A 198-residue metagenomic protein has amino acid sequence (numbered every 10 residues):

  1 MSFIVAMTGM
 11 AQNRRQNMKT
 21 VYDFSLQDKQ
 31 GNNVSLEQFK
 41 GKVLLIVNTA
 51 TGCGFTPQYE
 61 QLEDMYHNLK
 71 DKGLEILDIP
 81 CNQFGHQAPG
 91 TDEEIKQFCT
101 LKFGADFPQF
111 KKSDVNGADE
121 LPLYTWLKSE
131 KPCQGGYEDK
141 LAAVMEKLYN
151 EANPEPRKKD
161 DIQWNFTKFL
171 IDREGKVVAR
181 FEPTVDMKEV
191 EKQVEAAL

Functional and structural regions predicted by a protein language model:
M1-Q16: Bacterial Sec-dependent N-terminal signal peptides
Q12-E37, F55: N-terminal "domain-start" segment that seeds a small globular fold
V21-Y22, L44, N165-T167: Short loop/turn microsegments at loop-to-beta-strand junctions
K42-V43, T51-G52, T56-P80, C99-F103: Conserved helix-turn-beta segment immediately C-terminal to the redox Cys motif in thioredoxin-like folds
G73-G90, D106-G117: Thiol-based oxidoreductase modules, predominantly thioredoxin-like and allied folds used for disulfide exchange
F98-T100, G104-T184: Thiol/selenol-based redox catalytic cores and closely related redox-interacting motifs
A179-L198: Non-catalytic, surface beta->alpha helical segment in thiol-disulfide oxidoreductase systems
